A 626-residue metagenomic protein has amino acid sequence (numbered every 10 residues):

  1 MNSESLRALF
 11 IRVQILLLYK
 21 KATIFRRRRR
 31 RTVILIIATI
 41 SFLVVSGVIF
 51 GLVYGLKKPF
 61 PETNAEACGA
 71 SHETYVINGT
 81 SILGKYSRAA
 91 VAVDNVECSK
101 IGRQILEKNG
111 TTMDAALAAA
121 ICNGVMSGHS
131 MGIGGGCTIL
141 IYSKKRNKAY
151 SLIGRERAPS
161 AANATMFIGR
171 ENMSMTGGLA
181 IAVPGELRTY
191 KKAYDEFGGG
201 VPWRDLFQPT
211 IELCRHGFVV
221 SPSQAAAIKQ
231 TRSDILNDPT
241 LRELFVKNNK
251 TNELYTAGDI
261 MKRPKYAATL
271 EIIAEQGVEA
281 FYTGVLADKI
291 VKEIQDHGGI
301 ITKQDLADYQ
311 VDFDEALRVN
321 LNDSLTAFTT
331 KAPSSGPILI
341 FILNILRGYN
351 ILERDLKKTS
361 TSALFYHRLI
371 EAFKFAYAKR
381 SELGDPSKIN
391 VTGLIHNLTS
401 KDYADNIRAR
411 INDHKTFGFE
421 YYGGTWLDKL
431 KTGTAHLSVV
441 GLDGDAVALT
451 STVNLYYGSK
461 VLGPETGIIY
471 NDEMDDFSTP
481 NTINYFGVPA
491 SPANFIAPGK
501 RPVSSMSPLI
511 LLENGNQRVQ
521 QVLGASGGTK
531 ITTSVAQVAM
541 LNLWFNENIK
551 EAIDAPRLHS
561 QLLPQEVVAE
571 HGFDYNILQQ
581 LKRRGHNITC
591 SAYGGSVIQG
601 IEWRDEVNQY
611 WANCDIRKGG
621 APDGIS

Functional and structural regions predicted by a protein language model:
M1-R31: Short, low-complexity, Lys/Arg-enriched N-terminal segments of secretory-pathway carbohydrate enzymes
R31-A70: Alpha-helical transmembrane segments in eukaryotic/viral proteins
F60-Q104, G110-Q276, F281-T283, D288-L325 (+2 more regions): Noncatalytic scaffold domains of N-terminal-nucleophile
A67-H72, P239-T240, I351-V453, L462 (+5 more regions): Internal maturation/activation junctions in enzymes
V125-Y142, R146-Y150, I300-T302, F419 (+2 more regions): Active-site rim segments in enzyme catalytic domains, especially the processed small/beta chain of N-terminal
M131, G135-S143, A435-V440, P508-I510 (+2 more regions): Short beta-strand scaffold segments in enzyme catalytic cores
F313, K431-T434, Y456, S504-M506: Short, small/polar residue-rich loop motifs at catalytic or cofactor-binding pockets
P480, K500-R501, V535-A536, W544-Y593: Extended C-terminal subregions enriched in glycine
